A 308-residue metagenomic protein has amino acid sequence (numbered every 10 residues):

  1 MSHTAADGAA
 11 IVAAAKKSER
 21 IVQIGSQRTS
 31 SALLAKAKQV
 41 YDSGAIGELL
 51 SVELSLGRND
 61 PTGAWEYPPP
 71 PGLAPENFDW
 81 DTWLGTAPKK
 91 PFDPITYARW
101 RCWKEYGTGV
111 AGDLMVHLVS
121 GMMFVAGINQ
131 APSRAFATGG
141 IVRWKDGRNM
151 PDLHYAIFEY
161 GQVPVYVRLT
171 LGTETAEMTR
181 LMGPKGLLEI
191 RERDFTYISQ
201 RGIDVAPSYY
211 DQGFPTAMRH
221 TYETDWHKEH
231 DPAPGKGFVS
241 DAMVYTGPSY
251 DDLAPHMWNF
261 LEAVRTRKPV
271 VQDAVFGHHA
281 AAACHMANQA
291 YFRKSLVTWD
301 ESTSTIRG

Functional and structural regions predicted by a protein language model:
M1-S30, G44, K294: Beta-strand-loop-alpha-helix segment that lines the small-molecule cofactor/substrate pocket of alpha/beta enzymes
A13-R20, K36-L50, P68-A74: Basic phosphate/pyrophosphate-binding loop/patch that engages nucleotide-derived ligands
R20, A64-Y67, R99-T108, D241-A242: Flexible glycine/proline-enriched surface loops and loop-helix/loop-strand junctions
I24-S26, P70, E105-G112, G140-K145 (+3 more regions): Active-site rim elements
L54-Y97, S199-D231: Core domains of carbohydrate- and sulfate-ester-processing enzymes
D81-P164, L171-E174, V275: Rossmann-like dinucleotide-binding domain that binds NAD(P)(H)
D146, I157-D251: NAD(P)-dinucleotide binding in Rossmann-like oxidoreductases
N149, W226-P232, G237-Y250, A254-P255 (+1 more regions): C-terminal helix-rich "cap/oligomerization" subdomain common to oxidoreductases
